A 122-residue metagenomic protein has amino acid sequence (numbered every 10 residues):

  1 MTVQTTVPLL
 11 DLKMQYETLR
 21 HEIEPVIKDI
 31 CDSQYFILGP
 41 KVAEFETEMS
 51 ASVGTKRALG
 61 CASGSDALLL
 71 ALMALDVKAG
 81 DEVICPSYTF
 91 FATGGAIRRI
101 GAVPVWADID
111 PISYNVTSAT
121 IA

Functional and structural regions predicted by a protein language model:
M1-A74, K78, I100: Conserved PLP-binding active-site segment in aminotransferase class I/II-type PLP enzymes
M73-A122: PLP-dependent aminotransferase-like
